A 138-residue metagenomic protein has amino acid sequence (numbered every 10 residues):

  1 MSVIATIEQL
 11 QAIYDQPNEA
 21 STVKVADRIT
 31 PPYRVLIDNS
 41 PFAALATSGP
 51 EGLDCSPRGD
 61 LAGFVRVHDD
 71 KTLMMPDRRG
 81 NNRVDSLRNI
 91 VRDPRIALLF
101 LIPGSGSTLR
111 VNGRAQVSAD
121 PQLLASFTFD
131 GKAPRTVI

Functional and structural regions predicted by a protein language model:
M1-I138: Binding-site signature for planar aromatic cofactors or substrates
